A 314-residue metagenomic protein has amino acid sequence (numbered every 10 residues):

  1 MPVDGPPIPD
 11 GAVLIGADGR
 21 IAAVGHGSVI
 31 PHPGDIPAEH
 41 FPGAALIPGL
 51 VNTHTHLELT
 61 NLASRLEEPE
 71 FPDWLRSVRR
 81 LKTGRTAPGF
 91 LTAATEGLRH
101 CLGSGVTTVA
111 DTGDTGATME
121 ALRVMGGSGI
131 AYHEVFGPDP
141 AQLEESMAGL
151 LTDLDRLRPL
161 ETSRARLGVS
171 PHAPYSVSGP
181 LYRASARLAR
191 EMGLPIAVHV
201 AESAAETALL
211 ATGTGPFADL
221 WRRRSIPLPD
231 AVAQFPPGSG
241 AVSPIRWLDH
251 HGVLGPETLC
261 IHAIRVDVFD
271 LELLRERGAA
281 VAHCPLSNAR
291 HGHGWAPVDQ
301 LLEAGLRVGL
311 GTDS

Functional and structural regions predicted by a protein language model:
M1-P33: N-terminal metal-binding scaffold of metallo-dependent hydrolase/deaminase domains
V29-I47: Active-site metal-binding motif and surrounding structural segment of the metallo-beta-lactamase
A44-L46, A63-G126, A148-T162: Alpha-helical scaffold segments that flank or form the walls of functional sites
G49-T60, P195-A204: Histidine-centered catalytic micro-motifs
N61-T92, I130-P138, A204-G255: Active-site gating loops and adjacent loop-to-helix segments of metal-dependent hydrolytic enzymes
V78, T95, A148-P195: Active-site gating/metal-coordination segments in enzymes
D111, S170-A186, V200, A204 (+1 more regions): Active-site glycine- and acidic-residue-rich loops that bind and position anionic ligands or nucleotide-like cofactors
P174-P180, V232, G238, P244 (+1 more regions): Active-site-adjacent C-terminal substructures of enzyme catalytic domains
